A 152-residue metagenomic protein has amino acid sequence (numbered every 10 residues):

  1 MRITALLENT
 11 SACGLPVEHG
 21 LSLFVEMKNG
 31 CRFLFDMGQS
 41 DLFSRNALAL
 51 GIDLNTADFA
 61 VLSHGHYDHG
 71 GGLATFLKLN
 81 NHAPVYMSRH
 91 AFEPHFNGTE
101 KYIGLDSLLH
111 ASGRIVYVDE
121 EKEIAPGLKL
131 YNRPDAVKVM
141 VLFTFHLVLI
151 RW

Functional and structural regions predicted by a protein language model:
R2, C31, T56, H82-P84 (+1 more regions): Residues at the starts of beta-strands that form the adenosine-phosphate
R2-A49, L142-W152: Conserved beta-strand hairpin/beta-sheet module of binuclear metal-dependent hydrolase folds, prominently
T4, V61, Y86, V116 (+1 more regions): Hydrophobic/aromatic beta-strand patches that form the interior of the parallel beta-sheet core in alpha/beta enzyme
E8, S88-H90: Cofactor-binding loop segments of dinucleotide-utilizing enzymes, especially the Rossmann-like FAD- and NAD(P)+-binding
E18-G20, A49-L50, T75-L77, T99-Y102: Short, glycine/charged-enriched secondary-structure capping and boundary segments
F35-M37, S63, R133: Short His-Asn-centered micro-motif
L42-M87: Active-site metal-binding motif and surrounding structural segment of the metallo-beta-lactamase
H90-I150: Metallo-beta-lactamase
